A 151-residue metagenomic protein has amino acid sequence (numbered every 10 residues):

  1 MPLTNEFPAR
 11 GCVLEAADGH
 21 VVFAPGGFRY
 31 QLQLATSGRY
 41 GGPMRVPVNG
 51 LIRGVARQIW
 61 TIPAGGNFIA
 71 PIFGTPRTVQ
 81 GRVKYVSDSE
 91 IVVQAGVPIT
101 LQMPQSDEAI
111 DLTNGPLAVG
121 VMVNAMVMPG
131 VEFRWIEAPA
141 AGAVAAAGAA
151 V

Functional and structural regions predicted by a protein language model:
M1-A17, I69-V92, N124-A125: Structural detector for short beta-strands of small beta-barrel domains
M1-A35, A141-V151: Short N-terminal segments
M1-E6, R57-Q80, A141-V151: Short boundary/loop segments of OB/S1/cold-shock single-stranded nucleic-acid-binding domains
G11-V13, G42-Q58, G115-A138: Flexible glycine-rich surface loops and low-complexity tracts that mediate binding to linear polymers
D18-G74: Acidic (E/D-rich), amphipathic helical modules within compact regulatory domains
P25-G42, G96-M122, P129: Beta-strand/loop nucleic-acid-binding surfaces
Q33, W60, I91-V93, M103 (+1 more regions): Short acidic, gly/pro-rich beta-turn/loop elements at beta-sheet edges and active-site/ligand-binding grooves
